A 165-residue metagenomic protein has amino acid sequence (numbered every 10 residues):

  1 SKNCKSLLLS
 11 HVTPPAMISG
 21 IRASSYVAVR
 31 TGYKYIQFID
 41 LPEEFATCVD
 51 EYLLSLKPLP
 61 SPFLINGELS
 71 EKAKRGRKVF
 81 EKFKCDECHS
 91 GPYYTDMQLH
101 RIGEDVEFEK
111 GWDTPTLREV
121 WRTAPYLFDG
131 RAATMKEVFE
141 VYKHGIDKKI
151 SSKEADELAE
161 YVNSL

Functional and structural regions predicted by a protein language model:
S1-L165: Periplasmic c-type cytochrome electron-transfer domains
